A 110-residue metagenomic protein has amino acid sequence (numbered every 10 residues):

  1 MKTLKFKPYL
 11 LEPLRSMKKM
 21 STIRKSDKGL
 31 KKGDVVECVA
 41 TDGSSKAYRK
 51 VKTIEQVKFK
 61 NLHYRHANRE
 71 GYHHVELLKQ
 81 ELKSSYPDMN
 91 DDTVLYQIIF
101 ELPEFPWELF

Functional and structural regions predicted by a protein language model:
M1-F110: Structured alpha/beta reader/binder surfaces that contact nucleic acids or chromatin modification marks
